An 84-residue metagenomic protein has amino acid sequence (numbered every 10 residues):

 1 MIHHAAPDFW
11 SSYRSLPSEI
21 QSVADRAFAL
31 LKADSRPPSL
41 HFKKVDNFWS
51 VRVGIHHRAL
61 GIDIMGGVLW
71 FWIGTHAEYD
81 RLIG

Functional and structural regions predicted by a protein language model:
I2-H4, S11, S15, S22 (+1 more regions): Enriched for short, Lys/Arg-rich terminal
A5-A6, P38: A short alpha-helix capping/helix-coil boundary motif
D8, A27-L30, I64: Short alpha-helical scaffold segments that flank and stabilize functional sites
S15-S18, R36: Residues in soluble alpha-helical coiled-coils and helical-bundle/repeat scaffolds
A27-V53: A short, surface-exposed loop/turn module that caps and links secondary-structure elements
